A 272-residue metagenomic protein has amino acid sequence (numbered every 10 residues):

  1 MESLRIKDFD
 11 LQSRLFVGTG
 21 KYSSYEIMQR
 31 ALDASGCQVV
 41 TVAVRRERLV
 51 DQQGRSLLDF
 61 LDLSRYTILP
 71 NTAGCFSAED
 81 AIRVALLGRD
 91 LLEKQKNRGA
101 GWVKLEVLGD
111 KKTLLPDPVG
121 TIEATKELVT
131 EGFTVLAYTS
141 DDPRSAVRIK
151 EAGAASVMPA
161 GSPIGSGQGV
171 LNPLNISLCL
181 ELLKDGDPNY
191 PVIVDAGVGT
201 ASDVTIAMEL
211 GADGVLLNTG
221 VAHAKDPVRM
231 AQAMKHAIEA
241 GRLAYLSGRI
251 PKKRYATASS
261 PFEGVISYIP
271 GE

Functional and structural regions predicted by a protein language model:
E2-I6, K21-V39, D51-T67, F76-D195 (+2 more regions): Alpha/beta enzyme core
D8-L15, V39: Generic N-terminal amphipathic, Lys/Arg-enriched alpha-helix
S13-F16, F133-V135: Short active-site oxyanion
F16-G20, V44-R45: A short N-terminal beta->alpha junction/helix N-cap motif
Q38-R46: A short beta-strand-loop structural module common to alpha/beta enzyme folds
